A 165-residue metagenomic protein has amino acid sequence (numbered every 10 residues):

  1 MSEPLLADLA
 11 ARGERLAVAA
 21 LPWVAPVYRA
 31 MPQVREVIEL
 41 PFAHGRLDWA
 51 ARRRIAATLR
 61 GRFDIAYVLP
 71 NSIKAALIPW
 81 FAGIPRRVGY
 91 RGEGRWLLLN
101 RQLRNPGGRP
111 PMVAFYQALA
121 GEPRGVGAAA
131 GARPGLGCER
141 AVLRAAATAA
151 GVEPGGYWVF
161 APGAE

Functional and structural regions predicted by a protein language model:
M1-E165: Catalytic machinery of carbohydrate-active enzymes, primarily nucleotide-sugar-dependent glycosyltransferases
